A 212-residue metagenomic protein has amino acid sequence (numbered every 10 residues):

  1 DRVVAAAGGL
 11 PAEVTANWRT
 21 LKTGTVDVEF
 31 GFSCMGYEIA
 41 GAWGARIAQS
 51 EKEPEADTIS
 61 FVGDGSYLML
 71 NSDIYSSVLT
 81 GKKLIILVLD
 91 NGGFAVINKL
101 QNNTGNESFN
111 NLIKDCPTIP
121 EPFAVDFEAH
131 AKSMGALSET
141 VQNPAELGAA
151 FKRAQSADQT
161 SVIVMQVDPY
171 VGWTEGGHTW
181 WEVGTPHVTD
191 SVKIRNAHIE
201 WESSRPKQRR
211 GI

Functional and structural regions predicted by a protein language model:
D1-G9: Active-site pocket-lining segments that scaffold enzyme catalytic pockets across diverse folds
E13-I212: Thiamine diphosphate
